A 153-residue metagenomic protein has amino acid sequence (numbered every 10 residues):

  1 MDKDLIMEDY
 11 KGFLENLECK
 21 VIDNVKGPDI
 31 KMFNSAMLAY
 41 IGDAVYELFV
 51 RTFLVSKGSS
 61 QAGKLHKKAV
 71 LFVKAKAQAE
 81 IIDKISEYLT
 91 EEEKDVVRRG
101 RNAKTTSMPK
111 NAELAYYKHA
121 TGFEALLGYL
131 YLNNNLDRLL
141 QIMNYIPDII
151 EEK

Functional and structural regions predicted by a protein language model:
M1-K153: Double-stranded RNA-binding/processing signature
